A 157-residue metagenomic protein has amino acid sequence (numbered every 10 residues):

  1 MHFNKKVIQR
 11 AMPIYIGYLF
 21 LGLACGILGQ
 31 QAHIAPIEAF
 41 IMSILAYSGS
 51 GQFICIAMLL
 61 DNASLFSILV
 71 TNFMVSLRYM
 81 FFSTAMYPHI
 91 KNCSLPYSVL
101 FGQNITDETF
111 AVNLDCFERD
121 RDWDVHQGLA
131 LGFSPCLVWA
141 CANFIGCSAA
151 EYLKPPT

Functional and structural regions predicted by a protein language model:
M1-K6: Short, Lys/Arg-rich, polar N-terminal cytosolic tail immediately upstream of the first transmembrane signal-anchor
I8-Q9, A150: Alpha-helical membrane-interface segments at transmembrane helix boundaries
Q9-G102, D115: Pore-lining transmembrane helices
V70-T157: Helix-loop-helix junctions within the multi-pass membrane cores of secondary transporters/permeases
